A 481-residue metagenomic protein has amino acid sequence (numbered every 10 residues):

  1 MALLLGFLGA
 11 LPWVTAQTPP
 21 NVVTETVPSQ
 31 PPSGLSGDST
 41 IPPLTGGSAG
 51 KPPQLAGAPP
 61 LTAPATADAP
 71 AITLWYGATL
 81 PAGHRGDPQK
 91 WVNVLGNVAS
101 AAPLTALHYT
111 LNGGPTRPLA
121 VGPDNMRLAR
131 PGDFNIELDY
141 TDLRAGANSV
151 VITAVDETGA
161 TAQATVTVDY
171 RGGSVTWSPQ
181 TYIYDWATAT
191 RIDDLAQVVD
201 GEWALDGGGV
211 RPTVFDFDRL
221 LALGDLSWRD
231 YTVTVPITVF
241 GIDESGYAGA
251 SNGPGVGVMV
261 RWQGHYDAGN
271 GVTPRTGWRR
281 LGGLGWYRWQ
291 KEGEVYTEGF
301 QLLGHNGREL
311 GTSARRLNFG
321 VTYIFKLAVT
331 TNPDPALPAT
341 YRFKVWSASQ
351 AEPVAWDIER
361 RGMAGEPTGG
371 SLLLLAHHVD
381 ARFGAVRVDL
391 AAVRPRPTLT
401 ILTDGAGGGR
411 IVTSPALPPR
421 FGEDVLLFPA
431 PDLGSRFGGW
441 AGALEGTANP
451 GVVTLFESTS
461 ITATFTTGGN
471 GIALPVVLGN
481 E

Functional and structural regions predicted by a protein language model:
P20-P28, P32-G34, D38, P42-N93 (+2 more regions): Short, compositionally biased P/S/T/A/G/V-rich stretches that sit at domain boundaries
V27, T167-D200, L474-P475: Extracellular carbohydrate-recognition regions
A63-G172: Long, low-complexity serine/threonine/glycine- and acidic-rich segments characteristic of extracellular
W186, V235, N318-R360: Carbohydrate-binding surfaces in secreted/extracellular proteins
P212-G299: Secretory/extracellular carbohydrate-interaction modules and structurally similar beta-sandwich "look-alikes"
Q301-K326: Short, aromatic/His-centered strand-loop micro-motif at the edge of beta-sheets
E352-R382: Flexible glycan-contacting loops in extracellular carbohydrate-active proteins
E423-P450: Surface-exposed interfaces of beta-sheet-rich extracellular modules
